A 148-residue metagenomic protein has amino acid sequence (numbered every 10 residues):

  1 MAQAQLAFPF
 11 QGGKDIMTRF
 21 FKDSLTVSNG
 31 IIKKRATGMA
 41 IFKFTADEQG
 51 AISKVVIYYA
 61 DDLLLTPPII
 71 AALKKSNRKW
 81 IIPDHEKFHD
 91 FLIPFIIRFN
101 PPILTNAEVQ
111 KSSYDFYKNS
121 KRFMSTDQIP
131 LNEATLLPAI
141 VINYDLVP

Functional and structural regions predicted by a protein language model:
A2-P148: Charge-biased low-complexity segments
